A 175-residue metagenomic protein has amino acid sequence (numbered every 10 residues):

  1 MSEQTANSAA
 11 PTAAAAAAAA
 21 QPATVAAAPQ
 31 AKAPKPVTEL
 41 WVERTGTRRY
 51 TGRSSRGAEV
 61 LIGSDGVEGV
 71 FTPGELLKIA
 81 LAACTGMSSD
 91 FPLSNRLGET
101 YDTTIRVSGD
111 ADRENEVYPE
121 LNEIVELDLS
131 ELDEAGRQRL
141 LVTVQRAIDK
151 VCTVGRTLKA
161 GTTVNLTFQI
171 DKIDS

Functional and structural regions predicted by a protein language model:
S2-I79, D90-S175: Extended beta-strand/beta-hairpin segments
C84-T85: Alpha-helical metal-binding/catalytic segments enriched in His/Glu/Asp
